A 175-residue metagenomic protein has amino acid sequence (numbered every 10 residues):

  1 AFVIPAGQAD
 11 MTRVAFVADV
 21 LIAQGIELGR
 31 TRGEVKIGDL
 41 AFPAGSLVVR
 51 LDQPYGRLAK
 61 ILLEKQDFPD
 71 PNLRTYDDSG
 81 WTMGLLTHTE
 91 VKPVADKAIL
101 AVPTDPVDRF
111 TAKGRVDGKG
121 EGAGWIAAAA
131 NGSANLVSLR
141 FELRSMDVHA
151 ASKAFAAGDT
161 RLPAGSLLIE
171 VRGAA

Functional and structural regions predicted by a protein language model:
A1-A175: Intrinsic-disorder/low-complexity accessory segments
